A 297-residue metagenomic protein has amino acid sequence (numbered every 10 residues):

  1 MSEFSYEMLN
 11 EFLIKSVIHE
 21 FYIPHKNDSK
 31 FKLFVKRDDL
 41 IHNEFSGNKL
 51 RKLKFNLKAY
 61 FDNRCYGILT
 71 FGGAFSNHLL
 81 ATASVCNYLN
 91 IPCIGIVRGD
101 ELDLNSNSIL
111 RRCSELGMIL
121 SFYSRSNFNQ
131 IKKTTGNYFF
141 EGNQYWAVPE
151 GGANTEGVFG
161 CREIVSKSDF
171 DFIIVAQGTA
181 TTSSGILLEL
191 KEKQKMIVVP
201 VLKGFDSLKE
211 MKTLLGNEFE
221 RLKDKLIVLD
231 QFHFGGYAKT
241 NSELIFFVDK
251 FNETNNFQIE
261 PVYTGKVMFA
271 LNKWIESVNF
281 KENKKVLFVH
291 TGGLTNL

Functional and structural regions predicted by a protein language model:
M1-L297: PLP-dependent amino-acid enzyme catalytic core
